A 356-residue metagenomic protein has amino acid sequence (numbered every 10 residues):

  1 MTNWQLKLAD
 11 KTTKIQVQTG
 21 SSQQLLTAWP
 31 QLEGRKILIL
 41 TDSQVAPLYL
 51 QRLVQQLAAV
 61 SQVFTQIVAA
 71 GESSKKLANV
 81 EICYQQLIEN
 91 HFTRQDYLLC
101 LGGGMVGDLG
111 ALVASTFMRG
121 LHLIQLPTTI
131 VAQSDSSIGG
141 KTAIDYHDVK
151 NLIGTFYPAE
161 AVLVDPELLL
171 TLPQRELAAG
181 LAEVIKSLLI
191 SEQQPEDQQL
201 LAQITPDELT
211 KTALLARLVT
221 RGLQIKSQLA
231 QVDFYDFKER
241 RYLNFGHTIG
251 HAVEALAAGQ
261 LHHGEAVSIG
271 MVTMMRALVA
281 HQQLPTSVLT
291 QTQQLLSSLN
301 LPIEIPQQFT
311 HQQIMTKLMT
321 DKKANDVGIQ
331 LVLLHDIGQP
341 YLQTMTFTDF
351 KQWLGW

Functional and structural regions predicted by a protein language model:
M1-D96: ATP/NTP phosphate-donor binding region
T2-W4, T290-W356: C-terminal charged capping/lid subdomain of soluble metabolic enzymes
A9, L112-I204: A glycine/threonine-rich phosphate-anchoring loop and its flanking beta-alpha core in nucleotide/phosphate-binding
A70-G71, L101-G103, F245-G246: Glycine-rich beta-strand-to-loop/alpha-helix junction loops that act as flexible
N79, L177, V267-G270: Catalytic-loop motifs flanking and including active-site residues across diverse enzymes
M105-L112, Q133, A252: Short glycine/serine/threonine-rich phosphate/pyrophosphate-binding segments that cradle anionic phosphate groups
P206-F309: Active-site segments that bind and position negatively charged phosphate/pyrophosphate groups
